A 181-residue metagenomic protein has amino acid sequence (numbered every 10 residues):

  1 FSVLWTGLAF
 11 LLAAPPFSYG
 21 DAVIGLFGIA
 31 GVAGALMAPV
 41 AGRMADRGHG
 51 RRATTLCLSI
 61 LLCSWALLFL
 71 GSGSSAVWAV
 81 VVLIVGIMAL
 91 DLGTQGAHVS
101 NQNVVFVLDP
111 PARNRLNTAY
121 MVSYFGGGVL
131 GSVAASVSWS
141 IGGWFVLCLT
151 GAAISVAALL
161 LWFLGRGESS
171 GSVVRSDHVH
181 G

Functional and structural regions predicted by a protein language model:
F1-S18: Helix-loop boundary and gating motifs at the non-cytosolic
A14-A33, V82, R115-A119: Loop-to-transmembrane helix entry
G25-G28, R51-T55, N117, F145-G151: Hydrophobic/aromatic positions within or immediately flanking transmembrane alpha-helices of multi-pass small-molecule
I29-A33, S59, M88, T118-G126 (+1 more regions): Transmembrane alpha-helical cores of Major Facilitator Superfamily
L36-G50, W139: Helix-to-loop junctions at the C-terminal end of transmembrane segments in multipass secondary transporters
R51-N101: C-terminal transmembrane helical hairpin of 12-TM major facilitator-type secondary transporters
V107-W144, T150-G151: A late C-terminal transmembrane helix in Major Facilitator Superfamily
A152-G181: Multi-pass alpha-helical transporter architecture, strongest for 12-TM Major Facilitator/SLC carriers used
